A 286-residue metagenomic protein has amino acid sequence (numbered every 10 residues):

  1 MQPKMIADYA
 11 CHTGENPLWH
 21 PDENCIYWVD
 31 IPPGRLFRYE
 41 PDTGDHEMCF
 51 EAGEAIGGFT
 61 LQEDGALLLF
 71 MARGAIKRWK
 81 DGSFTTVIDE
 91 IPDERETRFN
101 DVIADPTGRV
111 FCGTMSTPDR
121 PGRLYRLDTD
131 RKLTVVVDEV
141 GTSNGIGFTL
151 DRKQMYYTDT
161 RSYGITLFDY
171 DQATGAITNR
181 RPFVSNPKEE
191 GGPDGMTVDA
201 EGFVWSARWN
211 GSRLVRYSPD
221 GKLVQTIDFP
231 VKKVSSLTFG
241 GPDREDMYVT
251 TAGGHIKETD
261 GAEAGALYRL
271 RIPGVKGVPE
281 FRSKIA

Functional and structural regions predicted by a protein language model:
Q2-D8, G44-F50, T85-P92, K132-D138 (+2 more regions): A short beta-strand motif characteristic of beta-propeller blades
Y9-E23, A52-M71, P92-V110, P118 (+4 more regions): Beta-rich, blade/repeat-based domains predominating in secreted/periplasmic proteins but also intracellular
I31-P32, S116-P121, T160-Y163, W209-N210 (+1 more regions): Short, solvent-exposed loop/turn segments at conserved positions within beta-propeller repeat blades
R35-F37, G74-K77, G122-Y125, G164-T166 (+2 more regions): A short loop-to-beta-strand structural motif that recurs across blades of beta-propeller domains
P41, E63-D64, W79-G82, D89 (+6 more regions): Flexible "stalk/tail and boundary" regions
G164, F168, S185-P219: Loop/turn-rich, solvent-exposed surfaces of beta-rich toroidal or solenoidal domains
F168-G175, I272-G277: Short loop/turn segments immediately following beta-strands, especially the blade-tip and inter-blade linker loops
T238-A286: Blade-level signature of beta-propeller repeat domains, shared across WD40, Kelch, NHL, RCC1 and BNR/Asp-box propellers
